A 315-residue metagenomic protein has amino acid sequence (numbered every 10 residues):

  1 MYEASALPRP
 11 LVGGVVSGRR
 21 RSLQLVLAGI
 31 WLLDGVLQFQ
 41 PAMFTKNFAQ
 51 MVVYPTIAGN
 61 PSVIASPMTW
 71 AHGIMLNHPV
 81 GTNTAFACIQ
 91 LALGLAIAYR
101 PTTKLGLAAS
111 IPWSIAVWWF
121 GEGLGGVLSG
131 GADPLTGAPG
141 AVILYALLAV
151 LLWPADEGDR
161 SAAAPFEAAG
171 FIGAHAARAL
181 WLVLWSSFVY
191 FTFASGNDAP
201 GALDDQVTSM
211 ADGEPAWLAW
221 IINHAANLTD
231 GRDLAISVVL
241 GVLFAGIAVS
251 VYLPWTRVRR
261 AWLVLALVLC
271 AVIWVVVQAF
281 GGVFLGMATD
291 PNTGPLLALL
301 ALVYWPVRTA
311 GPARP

Functional and structural regions predicted by a protein language model:
M1-A92, Y99-P315: Extended, low-polarity transmembrane helix blocks
